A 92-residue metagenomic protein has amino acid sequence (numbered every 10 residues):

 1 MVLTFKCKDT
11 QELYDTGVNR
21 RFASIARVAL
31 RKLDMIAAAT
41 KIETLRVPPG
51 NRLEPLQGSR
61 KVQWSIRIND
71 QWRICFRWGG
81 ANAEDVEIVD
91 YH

Functional and structural regions predicted by a protein language model:
M1-W72, G79-H92: Basic, Lys/Arg-enriched alpha-helical interface segments
